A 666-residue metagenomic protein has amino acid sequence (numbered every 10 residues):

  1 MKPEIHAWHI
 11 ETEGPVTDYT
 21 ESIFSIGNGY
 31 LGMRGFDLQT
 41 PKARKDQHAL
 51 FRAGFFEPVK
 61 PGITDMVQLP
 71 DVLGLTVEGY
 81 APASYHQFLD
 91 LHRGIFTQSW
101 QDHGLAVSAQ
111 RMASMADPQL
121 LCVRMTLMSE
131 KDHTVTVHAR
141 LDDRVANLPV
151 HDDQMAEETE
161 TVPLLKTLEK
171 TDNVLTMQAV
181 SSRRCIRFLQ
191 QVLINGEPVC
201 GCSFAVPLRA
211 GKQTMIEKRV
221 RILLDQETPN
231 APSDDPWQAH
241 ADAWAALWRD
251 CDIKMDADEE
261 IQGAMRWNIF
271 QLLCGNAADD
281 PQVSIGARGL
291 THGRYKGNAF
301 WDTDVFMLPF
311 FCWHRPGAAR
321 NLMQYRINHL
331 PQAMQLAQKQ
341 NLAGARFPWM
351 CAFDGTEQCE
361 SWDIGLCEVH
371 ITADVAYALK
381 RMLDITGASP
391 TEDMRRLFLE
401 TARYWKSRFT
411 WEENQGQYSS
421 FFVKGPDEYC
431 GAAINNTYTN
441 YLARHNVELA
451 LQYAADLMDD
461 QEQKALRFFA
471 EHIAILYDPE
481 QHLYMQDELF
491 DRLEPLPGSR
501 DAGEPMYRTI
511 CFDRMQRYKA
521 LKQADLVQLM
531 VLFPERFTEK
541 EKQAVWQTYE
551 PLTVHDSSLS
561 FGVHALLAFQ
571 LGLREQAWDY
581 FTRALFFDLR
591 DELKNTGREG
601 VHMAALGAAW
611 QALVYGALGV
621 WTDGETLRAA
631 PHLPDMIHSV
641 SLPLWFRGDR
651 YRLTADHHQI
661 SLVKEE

Functional and structural regions predicted by a protein language model:
M1-I26, L31-Y295, C511-F512: Acidic/polar, glycine-enriched structural segments that form the non-catalytic walls/loops of the carbohydrate-binding
V16-L50, Y295, F306, D354-Q358 (+4 more regions): C-terminal capping/lid segments that line or modulate ligand- or cofactor-binding pockets
L120-S129, Y651-A655, Q659-K664: Short, well-ordered beta-strand segments enriched in hydrophobic/aromatic residues
V135, Q226-A231, K254-M255, W313 (+3 more regions): Inter-helical turn/loop segments and adjacent helix faces that build the functional surface of alpha-helical bundle
E260-I269, M323-D354, D384-Y441, M458-L489: Active-site acid/base region of carbohydrate-active enzymes
N276-T291, G317-Y377, R381-E392, T401 (+3 more regions): Helix-terminus loop motifs that line ligand-binding clefts
G286-G297, N341-G365, Q417-N436, Y484-S499 (+2 more regions): Carbohydrate-binding/catalytic loop surfaces
A299-N328, Y377, R381, E448 (+3 more regions): Active-site core of glycosidic bond-cleaving carbohydrate-active enzymes
